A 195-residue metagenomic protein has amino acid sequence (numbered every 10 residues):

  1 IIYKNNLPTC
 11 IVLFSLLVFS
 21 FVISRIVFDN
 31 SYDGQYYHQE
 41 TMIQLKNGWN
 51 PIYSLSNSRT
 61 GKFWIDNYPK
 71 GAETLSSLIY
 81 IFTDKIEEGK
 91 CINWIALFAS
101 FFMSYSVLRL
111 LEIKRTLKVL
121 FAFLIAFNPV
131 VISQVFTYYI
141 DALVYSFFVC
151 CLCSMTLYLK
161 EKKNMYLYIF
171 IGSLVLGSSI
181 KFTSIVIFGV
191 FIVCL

Functional and structural regions predicted by a protein language model:
I1-I23: Start-transfer (signal-anchor) and selected internal transmembrane alpha helices of multi-pass inner/ER membrane
V27-T41, N47-L75: Extracytoplasmic catalytic/substrate-binding loops of multi-pass membrane glycan-assembly enzymes
G71-I92: Juxtamembrane segments of multi-pass membrane glycosylation machinery that transfer sugars from lipid-linked donors
E88-E112, C150: Transmembrane-helix motifs of polytopic, lipid-linked glycan transferases
L110, C151-Y166: Membrane-interface transmembrane helices that cradle and orient dolichyl/undecaprenyl
L120-A126, C153, L174-S178: Short helix- or helix-capping micro-motifs that position conserved polar/aromatic residues at function-defining sites
V130-V144: Short acidic/glycine- and proline-prone juxtamembrane loop motifs at membrane-interface regions of multi-pass membrane
M155, Y166-F182, F188-V193: Membrane-interface alpha helices of multi-pass inner-membrane proteins
